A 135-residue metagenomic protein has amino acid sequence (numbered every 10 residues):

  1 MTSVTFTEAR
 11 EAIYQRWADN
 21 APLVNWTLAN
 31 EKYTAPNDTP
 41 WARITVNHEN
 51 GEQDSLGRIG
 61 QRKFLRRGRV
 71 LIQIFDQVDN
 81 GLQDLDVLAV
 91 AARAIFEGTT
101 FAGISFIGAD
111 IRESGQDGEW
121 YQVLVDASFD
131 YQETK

Functional and structural regions predicted by a protein language model:
M1-T27, H48-K135: Charged, amphipathic alpha-helical segments and their flanking helix caps
L28-D38: Short acidic low-complexity segments
D38-N50: A short, hydrophobic beta-strand-centered structural micro-motif
